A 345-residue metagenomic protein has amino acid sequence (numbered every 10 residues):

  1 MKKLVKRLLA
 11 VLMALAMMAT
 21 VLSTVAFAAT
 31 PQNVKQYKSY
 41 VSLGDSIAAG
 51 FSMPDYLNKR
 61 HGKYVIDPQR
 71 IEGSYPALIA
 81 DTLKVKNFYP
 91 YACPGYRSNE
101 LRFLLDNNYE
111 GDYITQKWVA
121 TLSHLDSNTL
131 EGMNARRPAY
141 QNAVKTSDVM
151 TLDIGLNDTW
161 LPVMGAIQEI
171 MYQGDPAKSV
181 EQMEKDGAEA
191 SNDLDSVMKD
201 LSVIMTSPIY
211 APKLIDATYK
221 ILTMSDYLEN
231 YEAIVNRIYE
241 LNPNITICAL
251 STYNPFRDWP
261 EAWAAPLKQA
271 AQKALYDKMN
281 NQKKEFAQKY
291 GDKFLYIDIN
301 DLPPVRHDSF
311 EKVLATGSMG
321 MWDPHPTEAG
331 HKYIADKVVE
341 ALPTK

Functional and structural regions predicted by a protein language model:
M1-L12: Bacterial N-terminal signal peptides that target proteins for export
L12-T20: Bacterial N-terminal signal peptides
A19-K35: Sec-dependent signal peptide cleavage junction
P31-E72, P90-N99, A315: Short glycine-rich His-centered loop
S39-G50, F88-A92, D148-D153, D158-W160 (+2 more regions): Structural recognition of the beta-strand scaffold that forms the well-ordered cores of secreted hydrolase catalytic
K59-P212, D216, K220: Conserved SGNH/GDSL esterase-like catalytic core that processes O-acyl groups on lipids and polysaccharides
D200, I204-Y219, I234-K273: Active-site segments of SGNH/GDSL-like serine hydrolases that catalyze O-acetyl group transfer/hydrolysis on lipids
T252-K345: Catalytic His-Asp segment of secreted/periplasmic serine-dependent ester chemistry enzymes
